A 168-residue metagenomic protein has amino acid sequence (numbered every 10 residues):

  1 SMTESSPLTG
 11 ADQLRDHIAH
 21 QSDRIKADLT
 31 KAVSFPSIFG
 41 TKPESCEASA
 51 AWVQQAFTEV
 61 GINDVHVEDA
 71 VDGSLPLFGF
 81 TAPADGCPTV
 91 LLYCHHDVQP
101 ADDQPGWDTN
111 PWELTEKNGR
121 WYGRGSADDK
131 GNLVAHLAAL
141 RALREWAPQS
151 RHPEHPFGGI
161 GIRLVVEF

Functional and structural regions predicted by a protein language model:
E4-S126, A142-I160: Acidic/His- and Gly-rich active-site-bordering loop/insert found across diverse amide/peptide-bond hydrolases
H96-V98, V165-F168: Acidic, glycine-rich active-site loops and adjacent beta-strand->loop/helix elements that engage anionic groups
L114, N132-L140: DPxDG-like acidic metal-binding loop motif
V134, G158, I162-V165: Generic low-polarity alpha-helical segments
